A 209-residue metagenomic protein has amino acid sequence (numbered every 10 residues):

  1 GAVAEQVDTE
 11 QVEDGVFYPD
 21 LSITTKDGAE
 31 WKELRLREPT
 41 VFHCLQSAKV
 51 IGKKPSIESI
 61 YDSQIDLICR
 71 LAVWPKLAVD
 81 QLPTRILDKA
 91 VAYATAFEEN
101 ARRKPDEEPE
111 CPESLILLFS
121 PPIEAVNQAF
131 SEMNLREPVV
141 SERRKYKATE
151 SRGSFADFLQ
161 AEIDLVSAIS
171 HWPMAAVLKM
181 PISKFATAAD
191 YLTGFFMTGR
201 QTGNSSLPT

Functional and structural regions predicted by a protein language model:
G1-D62, R70-F155, L178-T209: Charged interaction scaffolds used for protein-protein
I65-I68, L159: Short functional linear segments
D164-I169, P173: Mixed-charge, glycine-accented linear interaction segment located at domain edges/termini
